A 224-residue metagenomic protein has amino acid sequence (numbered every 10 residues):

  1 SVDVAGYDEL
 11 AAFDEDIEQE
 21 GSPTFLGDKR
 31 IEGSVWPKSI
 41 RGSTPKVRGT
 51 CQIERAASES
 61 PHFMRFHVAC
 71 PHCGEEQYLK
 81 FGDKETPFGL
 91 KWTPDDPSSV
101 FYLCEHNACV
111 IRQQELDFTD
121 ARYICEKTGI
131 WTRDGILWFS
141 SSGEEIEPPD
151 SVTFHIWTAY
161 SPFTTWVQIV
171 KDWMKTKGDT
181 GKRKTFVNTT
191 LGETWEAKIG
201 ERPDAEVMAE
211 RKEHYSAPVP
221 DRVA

Functional and structural regions predicted by a protein language model:
S1-A224: Short, flexible loop motifs at catalytic/binding sites
